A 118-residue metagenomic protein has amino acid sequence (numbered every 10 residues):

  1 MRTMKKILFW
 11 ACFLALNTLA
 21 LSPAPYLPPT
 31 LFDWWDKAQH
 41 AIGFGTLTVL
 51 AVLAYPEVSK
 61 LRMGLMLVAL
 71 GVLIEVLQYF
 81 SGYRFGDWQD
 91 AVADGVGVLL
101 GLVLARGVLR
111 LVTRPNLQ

Functional and structural regions predicted by a protein language model:
M1-A51, L67: "…centered on the first transmembrane helix and the immediately adjacent amphipathic helix/loop
T3-I7, P56-G64, D87-W88: Membrane-helix interface segments
L16-A20, L67-E75, V98, L102: Alpha-helical transmembrane segments of multi-pass membrane proteins
L21-P23, Y55-P56, G82, L109: Short helix-capping/hinge motifs at transmembrane helix termini and TM-loop junctions
Y26-K37, I74-L99: Interfacial helix-loop-helix junctions of multi-pass membrane proteins
G43-E57, V98-L109: Membrane-interfacial alpha-helical segments at the cytosolic side of multi-pass membrane proteins
V52-I74, Q78: Membrane-embedded catalytic cores of phosphoryl/pyrophosphoryl-handling enzymes
V112-Q118: Short, charged juxtamembrane terminal tails flanking transmembrane helices
